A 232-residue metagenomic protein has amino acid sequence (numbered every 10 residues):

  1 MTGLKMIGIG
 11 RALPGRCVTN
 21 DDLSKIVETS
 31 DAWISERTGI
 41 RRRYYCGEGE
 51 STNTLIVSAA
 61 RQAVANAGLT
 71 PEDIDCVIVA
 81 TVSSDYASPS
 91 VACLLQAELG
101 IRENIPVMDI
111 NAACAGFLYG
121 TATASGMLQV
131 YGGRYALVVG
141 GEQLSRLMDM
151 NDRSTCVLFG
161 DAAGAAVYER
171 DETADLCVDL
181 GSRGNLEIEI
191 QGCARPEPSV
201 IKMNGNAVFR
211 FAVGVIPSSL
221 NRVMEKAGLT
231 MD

Functional and structural regions predicted by a protein language model:
M1-E48, N151-G214, S218-R222: Condensing-enzyme catalytic core mediating Claisen C-C bond formation in acyl metabolism
M6-G8, I34, A63, I74-V77 (+4 more regions): Buried hydrophobic positions in well-ordered alpha/beta secondary-structure cores of metabolic enzymes
A12, A80-D85, A112-A115, G140-S145 (+1 more regions): Acidic, glycine-rich active-site loops and adjacent beta-strand->loop/helix elements that engage anionic groups
V27-E36, A87-G100, L137-L144, I188-A194: Acidic-glycine-rich active-site phosphate/pyrophosphate-binding loop
A32, T70-C76, E103-P106, R134-Y135 (+1 more regions): Short acidic capping loops at alpha-helix termini that bridge into adjacent secondary structure
S35-T54, V82-Y135: Conserved catalytic cysteine-centered active-site region of acyl-thioester-dependent Claisen-condensing enzymes
A59-D75, S219-D232: Phosphate/pyrophosphate-binding loops at sites that engage ATP/ADP/AMP, CoA/4′-phosphopantetheine, polyphosphate
M127-A162: Flexible, glycine-rich active-site loops centered on histidine and acidic residues that chelate a metal or position
